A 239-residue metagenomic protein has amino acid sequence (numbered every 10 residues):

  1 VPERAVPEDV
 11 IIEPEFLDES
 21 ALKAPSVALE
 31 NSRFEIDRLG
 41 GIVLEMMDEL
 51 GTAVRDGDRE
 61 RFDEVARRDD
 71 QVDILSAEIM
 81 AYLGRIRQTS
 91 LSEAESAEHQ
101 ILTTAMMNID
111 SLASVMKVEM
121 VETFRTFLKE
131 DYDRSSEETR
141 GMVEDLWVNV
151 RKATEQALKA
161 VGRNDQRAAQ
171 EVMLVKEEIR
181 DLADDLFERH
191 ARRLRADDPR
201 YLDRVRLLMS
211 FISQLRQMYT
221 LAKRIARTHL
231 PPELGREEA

Functional and structural regions predicted by a protein language model:
V1-A239: Cytosolic, long alpha-helical scaffolding segments
